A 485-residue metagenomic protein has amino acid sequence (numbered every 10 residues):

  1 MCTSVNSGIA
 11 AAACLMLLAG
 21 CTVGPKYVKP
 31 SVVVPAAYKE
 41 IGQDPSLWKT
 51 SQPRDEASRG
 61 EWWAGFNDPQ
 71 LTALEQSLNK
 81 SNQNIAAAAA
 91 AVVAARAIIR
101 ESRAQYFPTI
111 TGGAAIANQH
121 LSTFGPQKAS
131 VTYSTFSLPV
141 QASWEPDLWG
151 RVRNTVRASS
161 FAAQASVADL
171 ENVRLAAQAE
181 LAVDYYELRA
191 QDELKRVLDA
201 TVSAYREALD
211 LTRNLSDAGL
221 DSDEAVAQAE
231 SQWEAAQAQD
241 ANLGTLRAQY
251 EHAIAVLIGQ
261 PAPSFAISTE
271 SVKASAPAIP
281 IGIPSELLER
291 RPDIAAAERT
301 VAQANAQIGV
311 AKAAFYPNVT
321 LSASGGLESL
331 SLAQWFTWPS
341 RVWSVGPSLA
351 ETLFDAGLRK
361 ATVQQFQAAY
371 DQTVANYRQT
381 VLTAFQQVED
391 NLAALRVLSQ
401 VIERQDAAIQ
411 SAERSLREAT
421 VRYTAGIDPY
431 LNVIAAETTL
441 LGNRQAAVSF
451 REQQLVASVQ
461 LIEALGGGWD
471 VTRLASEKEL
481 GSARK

Functional and structural regions predicted by a protein language model:
C2-K80, F136, S160, G244-E289 (+2 more regions): Terminal intrinsically disordered/low-complexity segments used for targeting and assembly
T22-L181, N318-A323, L353-V363, Y370: Short flexible linkers and secondary-structure junctions
A86-A87, R103-A104, P146-R174, E224 (+7 more regions): Sec/SRP-type N-terminal targeting helices
S122-K128, Q228, S268, Y316 (+1 more regions): Outer-membrane beta-barrel translocator domains and adjoining extracellular loop/strand segments of Gram-negative
S130-S134, P339-R341, G442: Short sequence motifs at beta-strands and strand-loop junctions characteristic of Gram-negative outer-membrane
S134-A142, D184, I283, W343-L349: Hydrophobic, lipid-facing positions within transmembrane beta-strands of outer-membrane proteins
V152, F161, A168-I283, A394 (+4 more regions): Periplasmic alpha-helical coiled-coil/stalk elements that build and connect Gram-negative outer-membrane
S216-L220, Y423-I427, A464-G468: A short glycine-centered flexible hinge/capping loop motif at secondary-structure junctions
